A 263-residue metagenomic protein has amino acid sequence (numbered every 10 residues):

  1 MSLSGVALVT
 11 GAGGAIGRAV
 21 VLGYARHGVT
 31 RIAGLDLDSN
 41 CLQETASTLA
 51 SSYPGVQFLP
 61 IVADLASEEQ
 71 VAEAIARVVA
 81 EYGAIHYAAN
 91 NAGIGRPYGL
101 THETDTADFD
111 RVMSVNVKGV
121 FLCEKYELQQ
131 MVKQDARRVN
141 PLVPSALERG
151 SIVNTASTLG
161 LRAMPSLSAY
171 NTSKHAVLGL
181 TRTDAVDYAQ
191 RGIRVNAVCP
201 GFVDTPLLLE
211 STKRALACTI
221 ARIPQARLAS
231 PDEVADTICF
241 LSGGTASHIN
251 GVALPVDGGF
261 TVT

Functional and structural regions predicted by a protein language model:
S2-A33: Canonical Rossmann dinucleotide-binding motif of NAD(H)/NADP(H)-dependent dehydrogenases/reductases, specifically
G99-T101, D108-D110, L208, T219: Substrate-binding pocket helix/loop in short-chain dehydrogenase/reductase
E124, S173, T181: Active-site helix of classical SDR
Q129, V186-D187, S247: Alpha-helical segment proximal to the catalytic Tyr-Lys
S157: Residue(s) in the substrate-gating loop at a strand-loop-helix junction that position the organic substrate next
A189, R194, I249-G251: Short, small/polar-rich loop/turn modules that mediate ligand/substrate recognition or access, typified
R227-V256, F260-V262: C-terminal substrate-recognition "lid" of short-chain dehydrogenase/reductases
